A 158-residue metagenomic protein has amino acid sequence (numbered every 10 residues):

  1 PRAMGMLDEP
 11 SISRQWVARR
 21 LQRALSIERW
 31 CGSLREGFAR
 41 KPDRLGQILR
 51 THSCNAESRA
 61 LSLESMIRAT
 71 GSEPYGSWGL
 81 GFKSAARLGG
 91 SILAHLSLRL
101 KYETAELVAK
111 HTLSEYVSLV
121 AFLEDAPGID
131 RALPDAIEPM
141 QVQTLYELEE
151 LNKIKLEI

Functional and structural regions predicted by a protein language model:
P1-G5, S65-L100, L107: Carboxylate-rich helix-loop segments that flank metal/cofactor sites and access channels in metalloenzymes
P1-L21, I158: Terminal targeting/low-complexity segments that flank the catalytic cores of oxidoreductases
V17-A39, S84-E138: Acidic/histidine-rich alpha-helical segments that form the ligand environment of transition-metal centers
G32, A60, E64-I67, G89 (+5 more regions): A structural signal for well-ordered alpha-helices, especially hydrophobic packing surfaces of coiled-coils
D43-G81, L151-I154: Conserved alpha-helical segments that form or flank metal/cofactor-binding pockets of metalloenzymes
H52-N55, A109, P139-M140: Transmembrane helix-bundle signature of multi-pass membrane transporters/permeases
